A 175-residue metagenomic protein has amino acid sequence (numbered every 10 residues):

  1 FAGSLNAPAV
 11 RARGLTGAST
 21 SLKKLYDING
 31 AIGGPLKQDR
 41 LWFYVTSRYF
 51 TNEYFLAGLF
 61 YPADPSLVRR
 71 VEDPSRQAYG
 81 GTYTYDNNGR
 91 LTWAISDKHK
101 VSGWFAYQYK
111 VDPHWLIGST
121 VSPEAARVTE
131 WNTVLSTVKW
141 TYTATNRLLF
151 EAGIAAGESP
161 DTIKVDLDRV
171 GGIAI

Functional and structural regions predicted by a protein language model:
F1-G3, I32, V45, G103 (+1 more regions): Membrane-embedded beta-strand positions of outer-membrane beta-barrel proteins
F1-L15, L56-P62, H114-V121, I163-R169: Outer-membrane beta-barrel translocator domains and adjoining extracellular loop/strand segments of Gram-negative
A2-A9, Y49-E53, Y107-V111, A156-P160: Transmembrane beta-strands of outer-membrane beta-barrel pores
T20-L25, K37, Y79-T84, I95 (+1 more regions): Short sequence motifs at beta-strands and strand-loop junctions characteristic of Gram-negative outer-membrane
L25, K37-D39, F50, S96-K98 (+1 more regions): Outer-membrane beta-barrel channels and translocator barrels
N29-A31, N88, L135-T137: Membrane-embedded beta-strand positions in outer-membrane beta-barrel channels/transporters
G33-P35, T92-A94, T141: Transmembrane beta-barrel domains of outer membrane proteins
Y83, K98-I175: Replace "related TpsB outer-membrane translocases also match" with "some related outer-membrane beta-barrels such as
